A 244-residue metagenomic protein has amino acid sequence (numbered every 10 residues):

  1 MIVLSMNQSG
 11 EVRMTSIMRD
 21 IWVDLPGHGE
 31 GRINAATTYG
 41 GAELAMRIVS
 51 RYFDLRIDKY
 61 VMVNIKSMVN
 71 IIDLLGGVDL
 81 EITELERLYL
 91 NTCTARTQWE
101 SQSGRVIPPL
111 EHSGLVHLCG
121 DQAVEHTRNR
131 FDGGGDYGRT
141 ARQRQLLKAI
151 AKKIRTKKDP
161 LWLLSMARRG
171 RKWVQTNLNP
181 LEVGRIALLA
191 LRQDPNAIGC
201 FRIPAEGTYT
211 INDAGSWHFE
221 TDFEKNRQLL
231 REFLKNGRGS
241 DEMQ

Functional and structural regions predicted by a protein language model:
M1-S5, R13-M18, R32-N34, I48 (+6 more regions): Soluble periplasmic/extracytoplasmic beta-strand elements of cell-envelope proteins
M1-T38, Y137, F219, F223-E232 (+1 more regions): Extracytoplasmic strand-loop-helix segments at the start of, or within, the mature domains of secreted/periplasmic
M6-S9, I17-W22, T38, I65-M68 (+5 more regions): Solvent-exposed coil/turn segments that connect beta secondary-structure elements in extracytoplasmic/periplasmic
E30, A42-S50, I65-V69, D73-L75 (+7 more regions): Extracytoplasmic/secreted envelope proteins and their assembly/folding machinery, especially bacterial periplasmic
G31-Y39, D54-K59, R130-G138, A151-K157 (+2 more regions): Second-shell loop/turn segments in exported
A36-Q102, N179: Amphipathic, coiled-coil-like alpha-helical scaffolding segments used for oligomerization/assembly
D73-L161: Flexible, polar/acidic helix-loop-strand segments at domain edges
Q175-Q244: C-terminal solvent-exposed extensions
